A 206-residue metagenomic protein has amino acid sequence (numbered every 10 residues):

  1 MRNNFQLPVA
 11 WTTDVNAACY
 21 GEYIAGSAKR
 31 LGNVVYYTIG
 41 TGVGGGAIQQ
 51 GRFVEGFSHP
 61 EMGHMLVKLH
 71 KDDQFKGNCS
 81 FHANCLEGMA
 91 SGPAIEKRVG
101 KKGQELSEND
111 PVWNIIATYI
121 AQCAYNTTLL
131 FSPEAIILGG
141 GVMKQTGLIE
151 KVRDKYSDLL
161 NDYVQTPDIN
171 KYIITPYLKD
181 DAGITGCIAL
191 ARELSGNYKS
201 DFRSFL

Functional and structural regions predicted by a protein language model:
M1-L7, G21-G32, F53, L69-L206: ATP-binding/phosphotransfer module of carbohydrate and carboxylate kinases, centering on a glycine-rich
V9-D14: General beta-strand structural signal in soluble alpha/beta enzymes
V35-Y37: Conserved beta-strand elements of the Class I
V43-I48: Short beta-strand scaffold segments in enzyme catalytic cores
P60-G63: A short acidic/small-residue loop/turn micro-motif
